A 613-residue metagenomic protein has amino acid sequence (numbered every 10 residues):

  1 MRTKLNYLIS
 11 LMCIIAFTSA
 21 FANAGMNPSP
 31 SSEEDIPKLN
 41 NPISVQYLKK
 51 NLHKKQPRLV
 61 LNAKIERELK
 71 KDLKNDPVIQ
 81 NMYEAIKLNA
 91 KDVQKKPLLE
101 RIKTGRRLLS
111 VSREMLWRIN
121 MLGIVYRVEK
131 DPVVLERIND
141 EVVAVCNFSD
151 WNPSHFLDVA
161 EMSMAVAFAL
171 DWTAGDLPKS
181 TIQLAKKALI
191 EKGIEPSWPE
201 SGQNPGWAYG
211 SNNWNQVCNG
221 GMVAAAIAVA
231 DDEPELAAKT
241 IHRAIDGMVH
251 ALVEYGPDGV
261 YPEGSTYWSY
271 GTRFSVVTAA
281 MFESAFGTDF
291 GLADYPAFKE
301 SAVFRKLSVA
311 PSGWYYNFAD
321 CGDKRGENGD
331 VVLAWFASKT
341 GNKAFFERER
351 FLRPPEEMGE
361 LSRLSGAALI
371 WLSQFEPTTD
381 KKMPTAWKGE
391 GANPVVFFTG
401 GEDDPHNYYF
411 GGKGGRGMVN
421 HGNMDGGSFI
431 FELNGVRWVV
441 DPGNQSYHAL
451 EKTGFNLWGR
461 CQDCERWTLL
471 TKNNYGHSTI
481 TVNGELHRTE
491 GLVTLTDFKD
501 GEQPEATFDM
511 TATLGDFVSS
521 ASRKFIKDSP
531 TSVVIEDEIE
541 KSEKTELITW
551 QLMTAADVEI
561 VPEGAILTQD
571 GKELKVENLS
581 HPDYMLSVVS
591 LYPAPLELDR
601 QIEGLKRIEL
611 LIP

Functional and structural regions predicted by a protein language model:
M1-S10: Bacterial N-terminal signal peptides that target proteins for export
I9-A20: Bacterial N-terminal signal peptides
A22-G25, A449-P613: CBM-like, beta-strand-rich accessory domains located in the C-terminal region of large, secreted polysaccharide-active
A22-Y83: Mature N-terminal, pre-catalytic/accessory segment of carbohydrate-active enzymes
K55, D158, M162, C218 (+8 more regions): Residues that flank catalytic or metal-binding motifs in active/ligand-binding sites
R58-L73, I79-W314, C321: Aromatic-lined, polymer-binding surfaces characteristic of secreted/periplasmic polysaccharide-degrading enzymes
V229, Y270-W438, D497-Q503, T507-D509 (+1 more regions): Carbohydrate-active enzyme catalytic cores, enriched for enzymes that act on polyanionic acidic polysaccharides
Y316-L333, W438-T471: Aromatic/acidic polysaccharide-binding cleft in carbohydrate-active enzymes
